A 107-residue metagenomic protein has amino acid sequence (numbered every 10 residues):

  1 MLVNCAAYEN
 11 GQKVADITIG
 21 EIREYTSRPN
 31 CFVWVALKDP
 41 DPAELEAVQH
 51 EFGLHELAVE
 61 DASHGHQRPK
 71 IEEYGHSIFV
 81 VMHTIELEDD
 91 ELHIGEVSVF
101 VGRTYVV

Functional and structural regions predicted by a protein language model:
M1-V107: Peripheral, non-transmembrane regulatory/ligand-interaction domains of membrane transport proteins
